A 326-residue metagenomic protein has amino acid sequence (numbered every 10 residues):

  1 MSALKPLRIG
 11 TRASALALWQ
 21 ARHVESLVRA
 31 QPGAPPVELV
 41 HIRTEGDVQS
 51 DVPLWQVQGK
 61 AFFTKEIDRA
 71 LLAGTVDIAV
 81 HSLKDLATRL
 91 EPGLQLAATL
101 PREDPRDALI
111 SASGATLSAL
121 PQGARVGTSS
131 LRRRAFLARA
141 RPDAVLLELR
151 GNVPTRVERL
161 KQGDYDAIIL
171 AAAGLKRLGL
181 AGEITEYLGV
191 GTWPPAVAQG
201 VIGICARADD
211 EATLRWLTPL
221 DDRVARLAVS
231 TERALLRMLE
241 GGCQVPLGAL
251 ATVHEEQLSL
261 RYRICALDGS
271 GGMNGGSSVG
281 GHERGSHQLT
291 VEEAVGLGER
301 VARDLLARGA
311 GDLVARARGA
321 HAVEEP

Functional and structural regions predicted by a protein language model:
S2-V52, Q56, R139, D143-P326: Small-molecule-sensing regulatory modules
R8-G10, A79, A97, G127 (+1 more regions): Short, well-ordered beta-strand segments
D51-I78: Short, structured active-site "lid" loops
G74, S82-K84, A206-D210: Ordered, amphipathic secondary-structure segments that act as subunit-interaction surfaces in large macromolecular
T75-H81, D166-A171: Paired acidic/hydrophobic, glycine-rich loop segments that form the ligand-binding mouth/hinge of periplasmic-binding
L83-L86, P92-A144: A conserved helix-loop-strand patch within extracytoplasmic ligand-binding domains of the periplasmic binding
